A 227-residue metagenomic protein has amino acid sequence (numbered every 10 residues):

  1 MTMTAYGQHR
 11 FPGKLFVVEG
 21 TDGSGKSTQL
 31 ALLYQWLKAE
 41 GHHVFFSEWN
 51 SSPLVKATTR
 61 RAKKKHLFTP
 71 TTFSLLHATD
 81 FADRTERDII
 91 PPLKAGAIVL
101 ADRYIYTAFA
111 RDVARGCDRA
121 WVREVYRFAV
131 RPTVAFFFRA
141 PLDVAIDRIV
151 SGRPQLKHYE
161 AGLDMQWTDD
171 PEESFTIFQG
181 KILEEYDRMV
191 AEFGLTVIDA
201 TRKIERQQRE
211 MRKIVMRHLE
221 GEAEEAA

Functional and structural regions predicted by a protein language model:
T2-H9, Y34, V150-A227: NTP-dependent small-molecule kinase module
Q8-Q35: Walker A (P-loop) phosphate-binding motif
L15-V18, I98, A135: Hydrophobic "anchor" residues on beta-strands that sit immediately upstream of conserved functional sites
D22, L100, F136, Y186: Conserved RecA-like P-loop NTPase ATPase core
E40-V130: ATP-dependent small-molecule kinase phosphotransfer cores that center on conserved nucleotide phosphate-binding segments
S47, F138, I198: Hydrophobic residues at beta-strand termini and immediately following loops that shape nucleotide-binding pockets
S51-P53, I105-Y106, A140-I146, K203-I204: Conserved nucleotide-binding/hydrolysis micro-motifs of P-loop NTPases
A108-K181: A glycine- and Lys/Arg-enriched "phosphate-lid" helix/loop adjacent to the NTP-binding pocket of small-molecule kinases
